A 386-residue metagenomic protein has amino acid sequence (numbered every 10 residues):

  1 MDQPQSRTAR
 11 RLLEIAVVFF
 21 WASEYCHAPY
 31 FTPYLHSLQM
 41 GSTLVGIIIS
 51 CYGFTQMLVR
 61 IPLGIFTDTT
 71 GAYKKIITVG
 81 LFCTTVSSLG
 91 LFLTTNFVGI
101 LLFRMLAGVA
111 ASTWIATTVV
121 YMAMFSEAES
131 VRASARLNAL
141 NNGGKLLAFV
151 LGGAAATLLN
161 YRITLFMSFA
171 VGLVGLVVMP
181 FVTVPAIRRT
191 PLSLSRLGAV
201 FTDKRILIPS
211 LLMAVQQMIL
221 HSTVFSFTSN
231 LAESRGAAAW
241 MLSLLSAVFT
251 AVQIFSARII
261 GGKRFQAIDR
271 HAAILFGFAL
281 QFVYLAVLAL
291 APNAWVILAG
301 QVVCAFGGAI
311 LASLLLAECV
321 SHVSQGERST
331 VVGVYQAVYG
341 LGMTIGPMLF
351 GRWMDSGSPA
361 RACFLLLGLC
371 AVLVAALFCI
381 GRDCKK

Functional and structural regions predicted by a protein language model:
M1-R7, V182-L212: Juxtamembrane intracellular "pre-TM" segments in multi-pass secondary transporters
P4-G53, L207-L212, M218-R235: Helix-loop boundary and gating motifs at the non-cytosolic
L35-H36, F66-T67, A154-L159, A232-E233 (+2 more regions): Interfacial helix-cap and linker-helix signal at transmembrane-aqueous boundaries of multi-pass secondary transporters
V59-G71, S256-D269, M354-D355: Helix-to-loop junctions at the C-terminal end of transmembrane segments in multipass secondary transporters
K75-L89, F169, A272-A286: Structural signature of the two symmetry-related core transmembrane helices
F103-N141: Cytoplasmic helix-loop-helix junction between adjacent transmembrane helices in 12-TM secondary transporters
T113-F125, I310-V323: Intracellular juxtamembrane helix-capping segments at the cytosolic ends of symmetry-related transmembrane helices
T157-A170, R352-C370: A membrane-interface helix-boundary motif in multi-pass transporters
